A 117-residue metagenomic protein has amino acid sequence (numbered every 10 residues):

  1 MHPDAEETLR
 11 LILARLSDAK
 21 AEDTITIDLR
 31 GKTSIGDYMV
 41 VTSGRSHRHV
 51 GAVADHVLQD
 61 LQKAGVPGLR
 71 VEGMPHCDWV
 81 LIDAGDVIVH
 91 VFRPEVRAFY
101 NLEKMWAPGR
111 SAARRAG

Functional and structural regions predicted by a protein language model:
M1-G31, R45-A52, Q59, A64 (+3 more regions): Long, contiguous binding/interaction regions
T33-D37, D83-D86: A short, glycine/Asx- and small/polar-enriched loop/turn that sits immediately N-terminal to a beta-strand
V41-S43: Short hydrophobic/aromatic beta-strand micro-patches that form the beta-sheet surface supporting nucleotide- or nucleic
P67: Basic, polyanion-binding surface patches
